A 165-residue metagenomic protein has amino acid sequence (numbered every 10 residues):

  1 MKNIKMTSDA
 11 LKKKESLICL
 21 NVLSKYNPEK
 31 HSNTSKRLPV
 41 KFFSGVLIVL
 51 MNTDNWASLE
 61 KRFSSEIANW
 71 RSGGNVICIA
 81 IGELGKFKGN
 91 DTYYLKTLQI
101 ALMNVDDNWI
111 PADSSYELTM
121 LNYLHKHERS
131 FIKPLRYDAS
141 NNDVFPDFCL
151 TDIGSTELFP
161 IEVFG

Functional and structural regions predicted by a protein language model:
K2-G165: Nucleic-acid endo/exonuclease domains
